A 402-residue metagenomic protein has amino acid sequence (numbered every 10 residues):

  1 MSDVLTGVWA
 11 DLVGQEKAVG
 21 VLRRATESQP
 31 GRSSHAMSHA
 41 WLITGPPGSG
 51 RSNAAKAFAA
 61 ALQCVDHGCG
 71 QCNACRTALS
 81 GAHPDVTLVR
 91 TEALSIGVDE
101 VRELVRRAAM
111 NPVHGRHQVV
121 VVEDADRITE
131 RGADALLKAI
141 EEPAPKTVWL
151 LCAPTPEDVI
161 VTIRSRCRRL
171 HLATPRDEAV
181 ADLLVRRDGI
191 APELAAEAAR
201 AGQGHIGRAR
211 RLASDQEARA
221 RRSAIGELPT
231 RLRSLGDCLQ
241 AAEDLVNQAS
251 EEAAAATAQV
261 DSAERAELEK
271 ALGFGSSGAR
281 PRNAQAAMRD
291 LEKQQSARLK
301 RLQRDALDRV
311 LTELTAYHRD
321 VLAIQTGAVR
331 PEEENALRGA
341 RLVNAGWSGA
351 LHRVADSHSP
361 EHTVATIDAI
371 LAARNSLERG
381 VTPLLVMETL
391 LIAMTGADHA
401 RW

Functional and structural regions predicted by a protein language model:
M1-A60, A74-T77, A109, P145-T147 (+2 more regions): Charged, glycine-rich active-site and insertion segments that engage polyanionic ligands
R23-R32, V98-V119, R127, R131-A139: Conserved alpha-helical scaffold flanking the Walker A/P-loop in AAA+ ATPase domains
A36-M37, L79-H83, V113-R116, E130 (+1 more regions): Short loop/turn elements that form and flank the Walker-type P-loop nucleotide-binding site in RecA-like NTPase cores
A40, D66-C69: Residues immediately within or flanking Cys/His clusters that coordinate Zn2+ in small zinc-binding modules
G68-V98, D158-V159: AAA+/P-loop NTPase substrate/partner-engagement loops
V120-E123, L136, T147-A153: Structural recognition of the conserved hydrophobic beta-strand(s) that form the central parallel beta-sheet of P-loop
D124-I128, P156: Conserved Walker B
Y317: Flexible loop/N-cap segments at domain edges
